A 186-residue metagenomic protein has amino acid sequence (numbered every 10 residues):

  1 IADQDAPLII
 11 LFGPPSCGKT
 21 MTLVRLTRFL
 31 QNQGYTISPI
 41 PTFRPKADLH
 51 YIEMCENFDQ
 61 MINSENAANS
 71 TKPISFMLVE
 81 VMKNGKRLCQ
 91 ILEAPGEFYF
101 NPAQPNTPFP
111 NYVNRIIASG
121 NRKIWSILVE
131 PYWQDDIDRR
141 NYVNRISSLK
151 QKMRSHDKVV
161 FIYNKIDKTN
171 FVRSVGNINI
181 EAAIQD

Functional and structural regions predicted by a protein language model:
I1-S70, K86-L88: Conserved G1/Walker A P-loop phosphate-binding module
L8, I124-S126, K158-V160: Structural motif
G13, E130-Y132, H156-A183: G-domain G4 guanine-recognition motif of GTPases
C17-G18, E97-F100, P131-I137, D167-N170: Short acidic, S/G/P-rich loop/turn micro-motifs used as interaction or catalytic elements
K86-F109: Switch II (G3) loop of P-loop NTPases
Y99-T107, I137-D138, N170-A183: Short, flexible/disordered intra-domain loops and linkers
N101-Q134: Inter-motif core of Ras-like GTPase G domains
D135-S155: Amphipathic helical hotspot of TIR/SEFIR-family domains
